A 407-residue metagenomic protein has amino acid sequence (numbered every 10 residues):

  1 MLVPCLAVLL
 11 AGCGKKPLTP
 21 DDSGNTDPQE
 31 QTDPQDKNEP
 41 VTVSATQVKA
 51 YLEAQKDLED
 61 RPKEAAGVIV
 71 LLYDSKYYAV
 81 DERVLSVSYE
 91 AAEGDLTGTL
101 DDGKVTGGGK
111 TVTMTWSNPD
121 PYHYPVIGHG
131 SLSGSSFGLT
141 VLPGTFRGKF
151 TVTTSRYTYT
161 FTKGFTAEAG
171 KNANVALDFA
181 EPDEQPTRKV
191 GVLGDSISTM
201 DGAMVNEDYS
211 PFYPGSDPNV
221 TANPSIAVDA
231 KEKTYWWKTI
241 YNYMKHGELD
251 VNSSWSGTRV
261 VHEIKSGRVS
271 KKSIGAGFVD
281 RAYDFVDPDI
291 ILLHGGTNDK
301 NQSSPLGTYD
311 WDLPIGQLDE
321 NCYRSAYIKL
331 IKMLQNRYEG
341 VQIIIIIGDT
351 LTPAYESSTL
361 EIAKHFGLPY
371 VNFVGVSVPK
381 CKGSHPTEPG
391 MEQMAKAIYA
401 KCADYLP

Functional and structural regions predicted by a protein language model:
M1-A11: Sec-dependent bacterial lipoprotein signal peptides
L10-V48, L52, G170-P182: Bacterial Sec-dependent N-terminal signal peptides
Y51-A65, D74-A167: Tryptophan-paired
E184-V190: A short, charged/proline- and glycine-enriched loop that marks the coil->beta-strand transition at the N-terminal
G191-L193, I291: Conserved beta-strand elements of the Class I
L193-G194, I346: Short hydrophobic segments within beta-strands
M200-P314, H385: Conserved SGNH/GDSL esterase-like catalytic core that processes O-acyl groups on lipids and polysaccharides
K272-P407: Alpha-helical cap/lid subdomain in secreted, periplasmic, or secretory-pathway luminal O-acyl-processing enzymes
